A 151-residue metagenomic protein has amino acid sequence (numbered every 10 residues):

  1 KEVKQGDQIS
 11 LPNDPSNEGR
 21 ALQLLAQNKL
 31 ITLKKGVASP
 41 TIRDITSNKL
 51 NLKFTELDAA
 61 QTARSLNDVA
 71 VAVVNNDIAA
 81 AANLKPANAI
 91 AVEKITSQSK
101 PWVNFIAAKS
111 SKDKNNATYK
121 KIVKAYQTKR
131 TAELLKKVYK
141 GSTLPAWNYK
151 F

Functional and structural regions predicted by a protein language model:
K1, W102-T118: A bilobed periplasmic-binding-protein/Venus flytrap-type ligand-binding module shared by bacterial periplasmic
K1-I31: A conserved helix-loop-strand patch within extracytoplasmic ligand-binding domains of the periplasmic binding
D7, L30, L50-K53, N67-V74: Alpha-to-beta junction loops
P15-E18, A60-T62, D77-A80, K112-D113: Solvent-exposed loop/turn segments at secondary-structure junctions within structured extracellular/periplasmic domains
R20-A26, A125-W147: Periplasmic-binding protein-like
V37-R64: Short helix-initiation/N-cap motifs at beta->coil->alpha
T62-A89: A ligand-binding cleft/hinge motif common to bilobed small-molecule-binding domains
K114-A125, L134: Short amphipathic alpha-helical coupling segments at ligand-binding clamshell hinges and other catalytic/signaling
